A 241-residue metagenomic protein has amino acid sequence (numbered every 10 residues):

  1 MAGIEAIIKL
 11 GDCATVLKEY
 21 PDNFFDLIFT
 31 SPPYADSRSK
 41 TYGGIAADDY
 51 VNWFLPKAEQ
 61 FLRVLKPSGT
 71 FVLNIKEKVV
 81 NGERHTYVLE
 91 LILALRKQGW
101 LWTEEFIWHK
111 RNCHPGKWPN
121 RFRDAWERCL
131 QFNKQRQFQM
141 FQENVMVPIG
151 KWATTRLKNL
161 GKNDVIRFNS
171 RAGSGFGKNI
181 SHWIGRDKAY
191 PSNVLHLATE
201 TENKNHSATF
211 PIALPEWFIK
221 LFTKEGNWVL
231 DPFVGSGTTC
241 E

Functional and structural regions predicted by a protein language model:
M1-E241: Core catalytic lobe of class I
